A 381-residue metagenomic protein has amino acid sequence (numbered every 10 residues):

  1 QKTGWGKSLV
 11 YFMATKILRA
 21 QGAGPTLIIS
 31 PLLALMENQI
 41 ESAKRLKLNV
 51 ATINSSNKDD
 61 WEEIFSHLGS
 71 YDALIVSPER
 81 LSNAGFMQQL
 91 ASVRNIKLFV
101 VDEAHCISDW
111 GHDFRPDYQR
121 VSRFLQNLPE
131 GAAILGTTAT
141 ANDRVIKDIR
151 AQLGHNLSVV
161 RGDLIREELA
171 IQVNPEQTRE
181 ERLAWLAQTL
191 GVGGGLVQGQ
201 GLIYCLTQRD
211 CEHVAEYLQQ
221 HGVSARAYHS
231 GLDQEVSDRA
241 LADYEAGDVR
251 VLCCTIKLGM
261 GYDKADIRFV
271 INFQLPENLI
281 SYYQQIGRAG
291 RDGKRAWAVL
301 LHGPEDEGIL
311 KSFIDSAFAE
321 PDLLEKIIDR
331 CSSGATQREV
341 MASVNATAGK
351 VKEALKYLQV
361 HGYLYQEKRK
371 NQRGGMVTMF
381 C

Functional and structural regions predicted by a protein language model:
K2-R19, G24-S30, A34-S333, Q337-S343 (+1 more regions): Helicase motor core with emphasis on the C-terminal RecA-like subdomain
